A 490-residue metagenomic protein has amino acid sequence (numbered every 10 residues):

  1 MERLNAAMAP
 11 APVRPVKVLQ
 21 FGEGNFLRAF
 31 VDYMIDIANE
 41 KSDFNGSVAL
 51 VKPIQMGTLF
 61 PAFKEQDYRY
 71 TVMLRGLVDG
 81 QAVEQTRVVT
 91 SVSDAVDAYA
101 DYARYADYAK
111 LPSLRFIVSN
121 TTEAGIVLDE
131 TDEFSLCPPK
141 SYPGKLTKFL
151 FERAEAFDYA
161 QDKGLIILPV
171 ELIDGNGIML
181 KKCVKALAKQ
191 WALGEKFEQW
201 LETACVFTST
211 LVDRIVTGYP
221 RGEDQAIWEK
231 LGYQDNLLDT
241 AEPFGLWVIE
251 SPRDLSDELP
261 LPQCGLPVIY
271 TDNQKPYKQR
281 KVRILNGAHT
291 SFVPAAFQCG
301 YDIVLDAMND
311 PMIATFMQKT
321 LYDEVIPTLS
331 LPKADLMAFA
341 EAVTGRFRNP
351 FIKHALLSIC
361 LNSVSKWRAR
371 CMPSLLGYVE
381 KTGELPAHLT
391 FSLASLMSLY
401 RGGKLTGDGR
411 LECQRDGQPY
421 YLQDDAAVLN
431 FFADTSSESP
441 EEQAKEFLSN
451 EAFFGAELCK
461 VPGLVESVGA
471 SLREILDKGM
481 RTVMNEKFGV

Functional and structural regions predicted by a protein language model:
M1-V490: Substrate/ligand-engaging "lid" and interaction regions
